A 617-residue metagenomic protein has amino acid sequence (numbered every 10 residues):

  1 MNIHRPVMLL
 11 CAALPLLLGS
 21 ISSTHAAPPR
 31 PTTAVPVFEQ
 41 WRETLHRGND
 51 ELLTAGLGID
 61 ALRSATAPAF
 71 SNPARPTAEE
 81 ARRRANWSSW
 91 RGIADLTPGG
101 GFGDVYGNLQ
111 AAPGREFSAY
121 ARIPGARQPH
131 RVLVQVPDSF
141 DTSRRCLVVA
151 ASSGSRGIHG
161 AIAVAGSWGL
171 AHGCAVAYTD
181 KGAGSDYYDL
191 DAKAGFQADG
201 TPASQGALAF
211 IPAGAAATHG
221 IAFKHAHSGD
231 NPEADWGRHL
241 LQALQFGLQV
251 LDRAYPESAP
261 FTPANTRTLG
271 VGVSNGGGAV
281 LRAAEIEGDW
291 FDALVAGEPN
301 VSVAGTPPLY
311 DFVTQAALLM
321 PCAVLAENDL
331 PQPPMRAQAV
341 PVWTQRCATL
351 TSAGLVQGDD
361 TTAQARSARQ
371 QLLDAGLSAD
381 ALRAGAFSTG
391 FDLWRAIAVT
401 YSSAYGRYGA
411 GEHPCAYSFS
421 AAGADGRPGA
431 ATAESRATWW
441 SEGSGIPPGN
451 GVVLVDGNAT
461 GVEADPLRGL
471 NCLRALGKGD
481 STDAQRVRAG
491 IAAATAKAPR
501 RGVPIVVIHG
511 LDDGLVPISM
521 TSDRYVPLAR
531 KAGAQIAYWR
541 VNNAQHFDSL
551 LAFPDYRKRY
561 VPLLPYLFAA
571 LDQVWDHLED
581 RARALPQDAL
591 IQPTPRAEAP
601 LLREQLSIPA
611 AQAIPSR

Functional and structural regions predicted by a protein language model:
M1-N2, A198: Accessible peptide chain termini
N2-L10: Bacterial N-terminal signal peptides that target proteins for export
L10-G19: Bacterial N-terminal signal peptides
S20-A27: Signal peptide processing junction and immediate N-terminal pro/mature segment of secreted/exported proteins
A27-R617: C-terminal His-loop and adjacent cap/lid subdomain of alpha/beta-hydrolase
